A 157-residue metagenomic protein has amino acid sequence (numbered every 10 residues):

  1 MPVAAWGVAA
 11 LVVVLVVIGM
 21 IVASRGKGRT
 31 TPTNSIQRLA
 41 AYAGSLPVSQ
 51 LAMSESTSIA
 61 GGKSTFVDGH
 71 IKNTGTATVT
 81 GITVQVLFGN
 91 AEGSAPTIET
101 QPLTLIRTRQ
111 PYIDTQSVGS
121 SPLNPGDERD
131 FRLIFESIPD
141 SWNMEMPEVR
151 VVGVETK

Functional and structural regions predicted by a protein language model:
M1-F66, T76-A77, A91-E92, S121-N124 (+3 more regions): Membrane engagement elements in two modes
Q50-E55, D68-H70, T83, D114-G119 (+1 more regions): Short structured motifs
T65-V67, I82-V84, E99, F131 (+1 more regions): Hydrophobic residues positioned within well-ordered beta-strands of beta-sheet architectures
I71-G75: Asparagine-centered strand-capping/turn motif at beta-strand->loop junctions
A77-P122: The feature marks short-to-medium sequence segments in extracytoplasmic or secretory-pathway proteins
P96-P102, G119, F135-E136, E145-E148 (+1 more regions): Polar alpha-helical coiled-coil and adjacent low-complexity
